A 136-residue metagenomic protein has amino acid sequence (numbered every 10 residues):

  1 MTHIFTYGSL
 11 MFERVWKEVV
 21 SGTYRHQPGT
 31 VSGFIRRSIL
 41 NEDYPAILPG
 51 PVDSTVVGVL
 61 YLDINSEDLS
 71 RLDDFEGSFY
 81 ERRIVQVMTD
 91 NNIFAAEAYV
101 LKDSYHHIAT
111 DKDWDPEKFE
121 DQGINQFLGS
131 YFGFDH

Functional and structural regions predicted by a protein language model:
M1-H136: Glycine-aromatic micro-motifs
